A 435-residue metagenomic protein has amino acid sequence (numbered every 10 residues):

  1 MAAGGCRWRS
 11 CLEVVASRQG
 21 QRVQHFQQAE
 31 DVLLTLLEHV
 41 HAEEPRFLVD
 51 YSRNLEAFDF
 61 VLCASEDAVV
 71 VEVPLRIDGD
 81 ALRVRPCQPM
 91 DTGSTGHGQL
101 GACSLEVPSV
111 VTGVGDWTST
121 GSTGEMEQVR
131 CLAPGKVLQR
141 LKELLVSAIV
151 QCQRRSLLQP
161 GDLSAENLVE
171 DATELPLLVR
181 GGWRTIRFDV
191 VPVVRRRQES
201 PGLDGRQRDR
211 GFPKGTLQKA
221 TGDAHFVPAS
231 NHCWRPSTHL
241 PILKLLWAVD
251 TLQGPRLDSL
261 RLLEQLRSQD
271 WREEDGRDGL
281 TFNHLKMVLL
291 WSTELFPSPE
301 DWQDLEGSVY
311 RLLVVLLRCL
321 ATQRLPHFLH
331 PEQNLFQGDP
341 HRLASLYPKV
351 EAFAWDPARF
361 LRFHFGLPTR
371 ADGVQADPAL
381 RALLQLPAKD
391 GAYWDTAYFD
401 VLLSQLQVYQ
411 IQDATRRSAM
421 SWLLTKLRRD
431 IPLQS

Functional and structural regions predicted by a protein language model:
M1-A16, Q21, D31-V49, E274-G276 (+2 more regions): Terminal (often C-terminal) interaction modules
M1-V69, V73-S147: N-terminal regions immediately upstream of nucleotidyltransferase
H25, H39, H97, H225 (+6 more regions): Histidine (H) residue identity feature
D31, D50, D59, D67 (+23 more regions): Acidic-enriched, low-complexity/disordered segments with a strong bias for Aspartate over Glutamate
V49-A57, L157-E174, R324-L335: Acidic carboxylate-rich catalytic motifs and surrounding loops in phosphoryl-/glycosyl-chemistry enzymes
V61-C63, H97-A321: Catalytic cores of NTP-dependent nucleotidyl/adenyl transfer enzymes across multiple folds
D67-V71, D171-T173, R184-I186, N283 (+3 more regions): Residues at beta-strand starts and edge strands
